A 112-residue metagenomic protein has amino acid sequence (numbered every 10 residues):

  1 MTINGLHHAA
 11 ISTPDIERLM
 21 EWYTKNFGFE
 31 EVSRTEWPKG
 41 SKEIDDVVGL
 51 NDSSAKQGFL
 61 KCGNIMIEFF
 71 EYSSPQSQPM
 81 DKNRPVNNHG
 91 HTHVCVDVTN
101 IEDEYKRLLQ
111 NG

Functional and structural regions predicted by a protein language model:
M1-T2: Basic/polar N-terminal segments that are highly enriched at the extreme N-terminus, encompassing both cleavable
L6-P14, Q57-S73, D81-R107: Vicinal oxygen chelate
S12-N64, D103, Q110: Core segments of cupin and vicinal oxygen chelate
E31, M80-D81: Alpha-helix boundary/interfacial micro-motifs
Q76: Conserved short histidine dyad/triad with adjacent acidic residue
